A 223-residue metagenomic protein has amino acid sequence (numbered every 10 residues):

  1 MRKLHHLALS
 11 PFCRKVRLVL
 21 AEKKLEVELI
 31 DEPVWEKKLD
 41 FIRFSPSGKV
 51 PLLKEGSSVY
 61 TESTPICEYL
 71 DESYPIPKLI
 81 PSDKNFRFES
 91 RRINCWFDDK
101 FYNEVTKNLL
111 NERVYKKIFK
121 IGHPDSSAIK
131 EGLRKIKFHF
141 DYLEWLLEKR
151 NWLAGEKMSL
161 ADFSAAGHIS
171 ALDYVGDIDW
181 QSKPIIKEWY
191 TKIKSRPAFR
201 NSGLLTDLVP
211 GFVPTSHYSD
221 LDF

Functional and structural regions predicted by a protein language model:
M1-K130, E144, D220-D222: GST-like domain detector, emphasizing the conserved glutathione-binding G-site in the N-terminal thioredoxin-like
I30, K157, G203-L204: Residue-level detector of family-conserved "landmark" positions at structurally sensitive sites
V34-W35, M158, L208-V209: Positions that flank functional sites
E89-R92, E188, N201: Short, solvent-exposed alpha-helical surface patches in well-structured domains
F97-S195, F223: GST-like fold's C-terminal all-alpha helical module
L205-F223: Acidic/histidine-enriched, glycine/proline-rich intrinsically disordered or flexible terminal extensions
